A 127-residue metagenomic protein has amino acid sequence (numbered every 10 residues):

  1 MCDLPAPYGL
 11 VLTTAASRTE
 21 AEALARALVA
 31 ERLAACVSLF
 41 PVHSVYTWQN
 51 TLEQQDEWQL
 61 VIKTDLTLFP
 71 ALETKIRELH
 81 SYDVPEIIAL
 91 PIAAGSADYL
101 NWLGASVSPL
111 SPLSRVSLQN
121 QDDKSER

Functional and structural regions predicted by a protein language model:
M1-R127: Positively charged, small/polar-rich N-terminal and surface patches that mediate targeting and assembly and bind
